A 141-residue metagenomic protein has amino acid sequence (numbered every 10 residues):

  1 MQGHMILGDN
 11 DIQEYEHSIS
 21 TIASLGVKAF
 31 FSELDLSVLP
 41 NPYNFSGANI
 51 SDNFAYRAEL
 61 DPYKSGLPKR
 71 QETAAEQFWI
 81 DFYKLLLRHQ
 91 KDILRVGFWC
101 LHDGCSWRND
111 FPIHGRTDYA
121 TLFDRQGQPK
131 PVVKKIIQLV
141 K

Functional and structural regions predicted by a protein language model:
M1-M5, F31-L36, F98-C100: A cross-domain feature marking catalytic cores of carbohydrate-active enzymes and several ubiquitous metabolic/repair
N10-G26, L36-K141: Aromatic-rich peripheral "rim/lid" segments of glycoside hydrolase catalytic domains that contact and position glycan
